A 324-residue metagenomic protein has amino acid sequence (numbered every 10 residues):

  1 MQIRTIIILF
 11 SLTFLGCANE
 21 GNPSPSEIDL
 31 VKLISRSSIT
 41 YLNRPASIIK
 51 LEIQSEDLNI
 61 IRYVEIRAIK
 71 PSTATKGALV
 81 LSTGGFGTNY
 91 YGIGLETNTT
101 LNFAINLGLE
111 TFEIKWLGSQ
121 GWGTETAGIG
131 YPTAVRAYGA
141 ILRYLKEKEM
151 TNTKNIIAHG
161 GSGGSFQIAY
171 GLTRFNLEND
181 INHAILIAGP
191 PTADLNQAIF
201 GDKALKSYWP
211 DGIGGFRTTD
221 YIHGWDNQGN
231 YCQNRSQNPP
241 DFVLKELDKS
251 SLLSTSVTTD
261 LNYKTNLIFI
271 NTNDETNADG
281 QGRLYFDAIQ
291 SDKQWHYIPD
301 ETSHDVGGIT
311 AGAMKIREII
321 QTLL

Functional and structural regions predicted by a protein language model:
F14-G16: C-terminal motif of bacterial Sec signal peptides marking the signal peptidase cleavage site
A18-E20: Bacterial signal peptide processing site
E27-A74: N-terminal cap/lid segment of alpha/beta-hydrolase-fold proteins
I69-F103: Short, surface-exposed "cap/lid" segments of acyl-processing enzymes
L101-W122: Conserved alpha/beta-hydrolase
A127-M150: Alpha/beta-hydrolase active-site loop
T153-W209: Primarily recognizes the serine-hydrolase "nucleophile elbow" in alpha/beta-hydrolase and SGNH/GDSL folds
I222-K315: Serine-hydrolase catalytic core
